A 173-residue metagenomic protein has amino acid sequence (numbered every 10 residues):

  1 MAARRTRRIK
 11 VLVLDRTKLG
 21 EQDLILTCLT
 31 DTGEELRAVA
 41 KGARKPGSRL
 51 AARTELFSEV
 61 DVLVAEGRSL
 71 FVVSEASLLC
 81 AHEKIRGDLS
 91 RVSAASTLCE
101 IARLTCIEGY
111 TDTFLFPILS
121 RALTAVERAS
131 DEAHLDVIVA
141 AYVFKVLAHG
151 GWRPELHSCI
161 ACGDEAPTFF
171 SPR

Functional and structural regions predicted by a protein language model:
M1-R173: Non-catalytic alpha-helical scaffolds and adjoining flexible linkers that form interface surfaces for assembly
